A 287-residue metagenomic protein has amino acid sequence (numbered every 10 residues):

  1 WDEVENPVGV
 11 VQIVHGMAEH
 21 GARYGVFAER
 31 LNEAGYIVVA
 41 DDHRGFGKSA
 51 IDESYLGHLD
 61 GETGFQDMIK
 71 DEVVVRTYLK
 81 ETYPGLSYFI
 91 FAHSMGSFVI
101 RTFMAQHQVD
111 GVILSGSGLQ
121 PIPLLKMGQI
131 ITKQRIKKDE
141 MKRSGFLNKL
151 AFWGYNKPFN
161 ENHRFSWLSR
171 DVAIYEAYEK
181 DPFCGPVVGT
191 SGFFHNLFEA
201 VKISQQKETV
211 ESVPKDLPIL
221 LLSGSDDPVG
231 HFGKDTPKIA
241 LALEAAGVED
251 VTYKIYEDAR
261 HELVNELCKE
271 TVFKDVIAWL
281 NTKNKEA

Functional and structural regions predicted by a protein language model:
V8-V11, H15-E19, S94-M95, S225-D226: Active-site glycine-rich loops that stabilize anionic/oxyanionic intermediates across multiple enzyme folds
R23-S54: Conserved alpha/beta-hydrolase
L59-E81: Alpha/beta-hydrolase active-site loop
Y83-S94: Alpha/beta-hydrolase fold nucleophile elbow
I100-G185: Alpha/beta-hydrolase-fold enzymes
L221-S223: Short beta-strand/loop motif that positions the catalytic acidic residue of the alpha/beta-hydrolase fold
P228-K238: Conserved alpha/beta-hydrolase "acid-adjacent" motif
A246, D250-A287: Catalytic active-site module of serine/aspartate enzymes centered on a nucleophile-bearing elbow/loop
